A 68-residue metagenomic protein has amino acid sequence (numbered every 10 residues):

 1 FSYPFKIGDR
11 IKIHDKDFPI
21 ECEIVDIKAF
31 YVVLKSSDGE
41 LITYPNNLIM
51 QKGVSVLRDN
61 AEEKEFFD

Functional and structural regions predicted by a protein language model:
P4-F5: Short, well-ordered loop/turn sites that connect or cap secondary structure elements
D17-D68: Cytosolic, membrane-proximal regulatory domains of ion/volume homeostasis and mechanosensation machinery
